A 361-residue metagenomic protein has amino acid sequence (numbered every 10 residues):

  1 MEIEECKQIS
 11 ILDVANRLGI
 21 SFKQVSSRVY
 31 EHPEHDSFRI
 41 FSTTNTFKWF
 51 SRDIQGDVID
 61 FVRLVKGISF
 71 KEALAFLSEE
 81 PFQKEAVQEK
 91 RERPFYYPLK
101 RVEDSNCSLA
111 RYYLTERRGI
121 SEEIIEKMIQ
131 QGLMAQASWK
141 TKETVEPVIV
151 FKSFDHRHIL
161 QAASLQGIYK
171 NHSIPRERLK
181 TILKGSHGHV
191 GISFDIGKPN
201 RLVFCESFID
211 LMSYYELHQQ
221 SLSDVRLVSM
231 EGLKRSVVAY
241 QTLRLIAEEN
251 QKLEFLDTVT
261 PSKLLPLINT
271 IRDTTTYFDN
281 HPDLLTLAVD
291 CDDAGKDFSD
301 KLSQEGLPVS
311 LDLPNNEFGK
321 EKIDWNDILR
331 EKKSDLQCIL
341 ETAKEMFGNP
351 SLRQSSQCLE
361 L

Functional and structural regions predicted by a protein language model:
M1-I3, F47-G56, H218-L361: TOPRIM fold recognition
M1-K84: N-terminal structured subdomain of primase-like DNA metabolism proteins
W49, V62, L114, F151 (+5 more regions): Terminal peptide-recognition signature
L64, L211-Q220: Short active-site loop/helix that positions an aromatic residue
F76-V102: Intrinsic-disorder/low-complexity linker and hinge segments
E92-I196, Q220: Basic, glycine-enriched DNA-binding surface that flanks or lies within the catalytic cores of DNA
K198-L202, D283-T286: Short active-site oxyanion
F204-S207, G232: Conserved mixed alpha/beta catalytic, RNA-binding, or beta-rich assembly cores of soluble enzyme, regulatory
